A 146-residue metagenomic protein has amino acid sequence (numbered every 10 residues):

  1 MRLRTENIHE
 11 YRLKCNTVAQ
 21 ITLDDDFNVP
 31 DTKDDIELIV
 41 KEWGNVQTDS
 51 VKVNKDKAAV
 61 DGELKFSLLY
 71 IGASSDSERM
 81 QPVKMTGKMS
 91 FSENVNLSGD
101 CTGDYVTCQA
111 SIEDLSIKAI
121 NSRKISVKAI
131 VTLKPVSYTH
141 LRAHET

Functional and structural regions predicted by a protein language model:
T5-N7, C15-A19, D25-K33, E42-K57 (+5 more regions): Beta-strand elements of well-folded, non-transmembrane domains
Q81-A110: Solvent-exposed beta-strand/loop surfaces of large extracellular or lumenal domains
T139-T146: Conserved small/polar residues in nucleotide/adenosyl-binding loops
